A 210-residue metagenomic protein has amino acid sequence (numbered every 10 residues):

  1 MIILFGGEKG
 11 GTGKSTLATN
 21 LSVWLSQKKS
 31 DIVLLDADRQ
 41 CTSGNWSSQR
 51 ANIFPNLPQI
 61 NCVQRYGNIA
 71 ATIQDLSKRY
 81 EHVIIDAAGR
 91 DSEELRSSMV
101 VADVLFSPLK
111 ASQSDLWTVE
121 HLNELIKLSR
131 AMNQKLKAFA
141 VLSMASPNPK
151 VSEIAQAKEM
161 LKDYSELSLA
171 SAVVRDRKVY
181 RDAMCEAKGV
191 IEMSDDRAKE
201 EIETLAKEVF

Functional and structural regions predicted by a protein language model:
I2, G6-E8, T12, V23-E93 (+2 more regions): P-loop/Walker-type NTP enzyme "switch/lid" segment
T16-L17: Hydrophobic positions on the alpha1 helix immediately C-terminal to the Walker A/P-loop
E94-Q113: Inter-motif core of Ras-like GTPase G domains
K110, K137-S152, A172-A183: G-domain G4 guanine-recognition motif of GTPases
W117-K135: Conserved C-terminal guanine-recognition region of P-loop GTPase G domains, centered on the G4
A157-K188: Beta-strand-loop-alpha "switch" segments that mediate conformational coupling across diverse proteins
M184-K199: C-terminal boundary of histidine-terminating zinc-finger modules
